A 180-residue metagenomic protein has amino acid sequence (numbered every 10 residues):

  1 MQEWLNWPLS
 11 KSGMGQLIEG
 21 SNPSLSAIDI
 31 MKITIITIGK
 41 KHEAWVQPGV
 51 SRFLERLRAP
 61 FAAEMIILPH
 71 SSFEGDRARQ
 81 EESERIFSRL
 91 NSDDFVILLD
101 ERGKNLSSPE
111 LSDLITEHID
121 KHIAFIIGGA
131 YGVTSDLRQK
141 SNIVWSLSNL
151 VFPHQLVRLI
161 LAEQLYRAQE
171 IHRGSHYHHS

Functional and structural regions predicted by a protein language model:
M1-N6, G20: Short, positively charged low-complexity motifs
Q16-I30: Short, Lys/Arg-enriched N-terminal segments with co-localized hydrophobic residues within the first ~10-30 amino acids
M31-F53, L57: N-terminal beta1-alpha1 ligand-phosphate binding loop
I36-I38, I66, I126: Short hydrophobic segments within beta-strands
K41, E101-K104, G129-G132: Short glycine-rich anion-binding loops that position phosphate/pyrophosphate groups of nucleotides and phosphorylated
Q47-L54, Q80-S83, S135: Short, surface-exposed alpha-helical segments at coil->helix boundaries
F61-A63, I67-A124: S-adenosyl-L-methionine/SAH cofactor-binding core of RNA-modifying enzymes
S135-H179: Structured adenosyl-cofactor binding patch, chiefly the S-adenosyl-L-methionine
